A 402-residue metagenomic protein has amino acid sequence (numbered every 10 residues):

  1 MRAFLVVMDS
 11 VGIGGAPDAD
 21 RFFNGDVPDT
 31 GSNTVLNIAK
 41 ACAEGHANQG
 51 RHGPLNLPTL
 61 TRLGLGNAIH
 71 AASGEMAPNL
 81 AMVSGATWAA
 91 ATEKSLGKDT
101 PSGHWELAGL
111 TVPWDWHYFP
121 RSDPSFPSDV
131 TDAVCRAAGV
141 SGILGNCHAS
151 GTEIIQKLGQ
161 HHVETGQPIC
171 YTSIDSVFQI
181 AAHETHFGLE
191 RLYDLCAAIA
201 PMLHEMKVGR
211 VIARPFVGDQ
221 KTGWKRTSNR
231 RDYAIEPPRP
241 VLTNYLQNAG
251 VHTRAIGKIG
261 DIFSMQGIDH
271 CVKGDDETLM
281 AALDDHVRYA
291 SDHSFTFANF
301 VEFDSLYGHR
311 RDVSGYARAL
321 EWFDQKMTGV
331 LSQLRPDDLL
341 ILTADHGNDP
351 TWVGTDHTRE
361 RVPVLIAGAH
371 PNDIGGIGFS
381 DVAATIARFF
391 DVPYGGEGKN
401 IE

Functional and structural regions predicted by a protein language model:
M1-E402: Feature captures the catalytic ectodomains and active-site-proximal regions of enzymes that hydrolyze or transfer
